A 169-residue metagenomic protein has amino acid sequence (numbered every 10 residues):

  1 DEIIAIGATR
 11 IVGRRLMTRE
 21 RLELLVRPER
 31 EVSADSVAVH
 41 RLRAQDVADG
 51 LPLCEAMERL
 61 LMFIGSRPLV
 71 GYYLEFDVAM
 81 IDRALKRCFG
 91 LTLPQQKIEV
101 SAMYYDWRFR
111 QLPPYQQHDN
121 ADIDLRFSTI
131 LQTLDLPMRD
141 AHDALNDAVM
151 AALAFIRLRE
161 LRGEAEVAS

Functional and structural regions predicted by a protein language model:
E2-I4, R10-H40, M62-S169: Metal-dependent phosphoesterase core characteristic of DEDDh/y 3'-5' exonuclease domains
A38-A56: Metal-dependent phosphoesterase signature
L53-G65: Short, basic/hydrophobic alpha-helical segments
